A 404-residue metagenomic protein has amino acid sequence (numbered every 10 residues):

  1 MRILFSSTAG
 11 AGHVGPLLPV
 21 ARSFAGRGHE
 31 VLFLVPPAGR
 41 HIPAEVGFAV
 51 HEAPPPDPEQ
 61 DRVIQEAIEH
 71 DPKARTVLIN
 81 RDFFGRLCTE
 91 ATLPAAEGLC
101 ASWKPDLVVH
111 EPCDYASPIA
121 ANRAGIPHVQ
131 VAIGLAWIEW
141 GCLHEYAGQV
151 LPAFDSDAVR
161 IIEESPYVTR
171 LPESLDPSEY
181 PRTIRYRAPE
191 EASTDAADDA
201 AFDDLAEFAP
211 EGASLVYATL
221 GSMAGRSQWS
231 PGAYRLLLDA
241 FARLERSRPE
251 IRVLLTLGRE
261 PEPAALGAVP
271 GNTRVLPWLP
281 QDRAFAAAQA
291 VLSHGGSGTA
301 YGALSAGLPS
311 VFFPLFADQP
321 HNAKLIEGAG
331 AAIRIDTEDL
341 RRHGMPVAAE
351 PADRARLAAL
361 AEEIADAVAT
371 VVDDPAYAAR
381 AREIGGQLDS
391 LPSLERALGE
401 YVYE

Functional and structural regions predicted by a protein language model:
M1-I119, A124-Q130, W140, Q228 (+1 more regions): Glycosyltransferase specificity loop/lid
F5, Q130-A132, Y217-G221: Short beta-strands and strand-loop turn motifs
P36, R40, Y146-G225, G258-P261: A nucleotide-sugar donor-handling region in carbohydrate enzymes
P127-V131, R182-E190, Y234-A240, L308-V311: A short, gly/pro- and small-residue-rich
G134-C142: A short, histidine- and acid-enriched strand-loop-helix "catalytic/donor-clamping" loop that lines the nucleotide-sugar
S193-F202, P231-G232, P309-A317: Generic detector of contiguous secondary-structure segments
M223-D239: A conserved mid-protein helix/loop that constitutes part of the nucleotide-sugar donor-binding site
